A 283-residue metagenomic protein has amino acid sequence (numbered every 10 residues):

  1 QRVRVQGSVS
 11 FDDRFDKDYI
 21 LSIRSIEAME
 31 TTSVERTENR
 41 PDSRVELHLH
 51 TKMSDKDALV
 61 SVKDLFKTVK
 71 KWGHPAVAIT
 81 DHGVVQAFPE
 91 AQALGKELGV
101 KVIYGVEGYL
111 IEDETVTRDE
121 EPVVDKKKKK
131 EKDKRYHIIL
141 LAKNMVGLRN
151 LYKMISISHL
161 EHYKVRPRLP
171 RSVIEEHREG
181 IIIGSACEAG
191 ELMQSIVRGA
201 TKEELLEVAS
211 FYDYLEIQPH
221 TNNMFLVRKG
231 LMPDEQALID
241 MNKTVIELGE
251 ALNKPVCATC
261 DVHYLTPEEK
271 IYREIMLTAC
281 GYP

Functional and structural regions predicted by a protein language model:
Q1-P283: Phosphodiester-processing cores and adjacent nucleic acid-binding clamps
